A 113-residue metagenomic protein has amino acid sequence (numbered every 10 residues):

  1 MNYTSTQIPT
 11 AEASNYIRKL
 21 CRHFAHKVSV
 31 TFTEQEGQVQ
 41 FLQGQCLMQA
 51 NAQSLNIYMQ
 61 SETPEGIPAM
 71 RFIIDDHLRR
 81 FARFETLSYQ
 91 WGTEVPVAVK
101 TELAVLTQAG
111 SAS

Functional and structural regions predicted by a protein language model:
M1-S14: Terminal, regulation- and interaction-focused segments at domain boundaries
Y3, E34-Q38, A52-N56: A generic structural signal for beta-strand entry/edge sites
I8-T10, M59-E62: Short beta-strand-to-loop capping motifs
A13-A25: Amphipathic alpha-helical segments
H26-C46: Ser/Thr-rich, low-complexity intrinsically disordered terminal regions
C46-S61: Beta-strand/loop substructures that line and gate deep hydrophobic ligand-binding cavities in soluble
S61-L103: C-terminal structural segments of small proteins and small subunits
L106-S113: Interaction-prone helical segments in low-complexity regions
